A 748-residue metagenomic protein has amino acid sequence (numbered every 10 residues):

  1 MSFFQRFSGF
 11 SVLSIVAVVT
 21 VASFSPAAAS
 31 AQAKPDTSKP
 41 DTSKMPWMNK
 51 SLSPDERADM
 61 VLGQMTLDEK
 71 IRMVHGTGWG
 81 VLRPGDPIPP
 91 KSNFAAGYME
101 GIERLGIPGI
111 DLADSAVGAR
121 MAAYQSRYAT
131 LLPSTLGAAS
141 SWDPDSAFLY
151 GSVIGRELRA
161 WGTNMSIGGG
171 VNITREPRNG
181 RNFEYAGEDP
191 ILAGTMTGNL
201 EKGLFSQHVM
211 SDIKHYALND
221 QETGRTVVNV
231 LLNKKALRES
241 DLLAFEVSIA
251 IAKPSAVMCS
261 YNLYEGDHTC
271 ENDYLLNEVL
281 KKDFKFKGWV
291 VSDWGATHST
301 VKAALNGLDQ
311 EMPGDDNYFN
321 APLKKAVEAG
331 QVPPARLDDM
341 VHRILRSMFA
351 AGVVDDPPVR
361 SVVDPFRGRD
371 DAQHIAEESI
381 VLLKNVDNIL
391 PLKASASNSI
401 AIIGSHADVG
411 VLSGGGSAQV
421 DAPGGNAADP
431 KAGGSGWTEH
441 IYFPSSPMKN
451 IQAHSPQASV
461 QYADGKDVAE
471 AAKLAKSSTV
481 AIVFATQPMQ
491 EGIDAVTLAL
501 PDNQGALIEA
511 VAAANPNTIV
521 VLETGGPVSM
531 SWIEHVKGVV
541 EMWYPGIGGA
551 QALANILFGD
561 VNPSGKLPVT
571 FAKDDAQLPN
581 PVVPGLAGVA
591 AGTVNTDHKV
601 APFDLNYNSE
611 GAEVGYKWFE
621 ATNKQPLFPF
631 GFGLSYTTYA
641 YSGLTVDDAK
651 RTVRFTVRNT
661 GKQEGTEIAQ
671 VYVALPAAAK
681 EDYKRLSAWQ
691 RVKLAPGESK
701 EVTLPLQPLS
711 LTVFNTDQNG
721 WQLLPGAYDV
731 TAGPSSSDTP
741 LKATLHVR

Functional and structural regions predicted by a protein language model:
S2-S14: Bacterial N-terminal signal peptides that target proteins for export
S11-T20, S459, T593: Detector for intrinsically disordered, low-structure N-terminal pre-sequences
V18-A29: C-terminal segment of classical bacterial N-terminal signal peptides
A29-T716, G720-S737, H746-R748: Glycoside hydrolase catalytic-domain context in secreted enzymes
